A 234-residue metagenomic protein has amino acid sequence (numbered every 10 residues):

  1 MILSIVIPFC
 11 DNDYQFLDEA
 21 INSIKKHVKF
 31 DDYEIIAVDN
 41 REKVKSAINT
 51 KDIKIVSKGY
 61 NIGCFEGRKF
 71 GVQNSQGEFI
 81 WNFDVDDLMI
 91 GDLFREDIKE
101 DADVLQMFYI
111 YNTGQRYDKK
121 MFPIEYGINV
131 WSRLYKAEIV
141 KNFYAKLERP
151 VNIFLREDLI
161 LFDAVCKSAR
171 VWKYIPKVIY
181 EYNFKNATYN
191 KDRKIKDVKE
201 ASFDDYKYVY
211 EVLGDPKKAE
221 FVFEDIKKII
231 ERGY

Functional and structural regions predicted by a protein language model:
N12, A37-A47, D84: A conserved acidic beta->alpha catalytic loop
N12-K26: Short, well-formed alpha-helical segments that are part of the catalytic scaffolds of diverse glycosyltransferases
K58-S75: Glycine-rich, basic loop-to-helix element that forms the pyrophosphate-binding segment of sugar-nucleotide handling
I80: Short aromatic/hydrophobic "clamp" motif used to bind/position activated sugar donors
D87-D97: Acidic donor-binding/catalytic loop of UDP-sugar-dependent glycosyltransferases, especially processive GT2
D101-Y109: A short, conserved acidic/glycine-rich loop-to-beta-strand motif that forms the donor nucleotide-sugar/metal
K120-I195: Conserved nucleotide-sugar donor-binding catalytic segment
V178-K185, K191-A219: Catalytic core of nucleotide-sugar-dependent glycosyltransferases
